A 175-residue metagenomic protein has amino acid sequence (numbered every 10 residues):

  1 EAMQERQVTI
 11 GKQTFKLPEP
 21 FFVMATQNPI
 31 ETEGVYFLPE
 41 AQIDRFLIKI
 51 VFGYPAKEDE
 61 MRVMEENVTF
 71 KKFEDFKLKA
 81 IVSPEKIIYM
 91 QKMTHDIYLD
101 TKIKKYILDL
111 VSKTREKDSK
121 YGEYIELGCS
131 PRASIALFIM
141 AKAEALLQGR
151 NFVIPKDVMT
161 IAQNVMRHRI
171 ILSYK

Functional and structural regions predicted by a protein language model:
M3-I97, K142-E144: Canonical AAA+ ATPase core
F22-T26, E31, T69-F73, I87 (+3 more regions): Short amphipathic alpha-helical patches
D44, K105, F138-I139: Short alpha-helical basic/polar micro-motif
V63-M64, I107, V111, I161-M166: Short alpha-helical scaffolding segments that buttress acidic/His motifs in well-ordered protein cores
N67-F70, L110, K175: A short, terminal or domain-edge coil/loop segment
D75-S134: Conserved AAA+ ATPase small/helical "lid" subdomain
R115-K175: C-terminal engagement/docking regions of AAA+ P-loop ATPases
